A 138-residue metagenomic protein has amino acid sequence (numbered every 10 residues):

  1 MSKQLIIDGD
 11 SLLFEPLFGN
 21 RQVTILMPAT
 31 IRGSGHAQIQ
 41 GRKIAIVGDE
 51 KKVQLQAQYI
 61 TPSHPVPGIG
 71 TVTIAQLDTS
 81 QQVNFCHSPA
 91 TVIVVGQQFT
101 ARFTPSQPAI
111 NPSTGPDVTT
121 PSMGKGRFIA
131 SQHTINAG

Functional and structural regions predicted by a protein language model:
M1-G138: Intrinsically disordered, low-complexity proline/glycine-rich segments
